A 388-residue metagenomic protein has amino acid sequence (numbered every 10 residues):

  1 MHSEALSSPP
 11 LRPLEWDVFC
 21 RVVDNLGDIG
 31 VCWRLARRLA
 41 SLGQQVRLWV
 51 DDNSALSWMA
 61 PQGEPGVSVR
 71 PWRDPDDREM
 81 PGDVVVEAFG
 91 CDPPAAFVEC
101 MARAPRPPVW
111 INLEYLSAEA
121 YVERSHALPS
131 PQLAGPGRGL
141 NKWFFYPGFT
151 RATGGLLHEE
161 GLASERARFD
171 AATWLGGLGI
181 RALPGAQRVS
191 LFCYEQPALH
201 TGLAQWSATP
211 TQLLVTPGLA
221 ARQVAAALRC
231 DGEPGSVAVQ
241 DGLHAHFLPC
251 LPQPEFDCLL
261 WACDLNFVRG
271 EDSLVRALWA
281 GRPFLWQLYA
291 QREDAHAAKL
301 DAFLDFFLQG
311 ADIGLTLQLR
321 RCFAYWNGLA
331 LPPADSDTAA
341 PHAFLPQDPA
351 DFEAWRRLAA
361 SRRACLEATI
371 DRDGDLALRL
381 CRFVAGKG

Functional and structural regions predicted by a protein language model:
M1-W16, P147: Positively charged, low-complexity intrinsically disordered leader regions
V18-G139, G218: Active-site and donor-binding regions of nucleotide-sugar-utilizing enzymes
W33-A36, A95, C250-K299: A donor-sugar binding/catalytic signature common to diverse glycosyltransferases and related nucleotide-sugar
W72-D74, L214, Q223, A227-L278: Donor nucleotide-activated moiety binding/catalytic core segment of transferases that use nucleotide-activated donors
P105-V109, P210-T211, R282: A short helix->loop->beta-strand "cap" motif at the edges of active sites that frequently abuts
Y115-H200: A nucleotide-sugar donor-handling region in carbohydrate enzymes
E159, Q309-G388: C-terminal amphipathic helix plus adjacent low-complexity, charged tail appended to glycosyltransferase catalytic
V189-V237: Membrane-embedded hairpin module used as a gating/binding unit in multi-pass transport and secretion proteins
